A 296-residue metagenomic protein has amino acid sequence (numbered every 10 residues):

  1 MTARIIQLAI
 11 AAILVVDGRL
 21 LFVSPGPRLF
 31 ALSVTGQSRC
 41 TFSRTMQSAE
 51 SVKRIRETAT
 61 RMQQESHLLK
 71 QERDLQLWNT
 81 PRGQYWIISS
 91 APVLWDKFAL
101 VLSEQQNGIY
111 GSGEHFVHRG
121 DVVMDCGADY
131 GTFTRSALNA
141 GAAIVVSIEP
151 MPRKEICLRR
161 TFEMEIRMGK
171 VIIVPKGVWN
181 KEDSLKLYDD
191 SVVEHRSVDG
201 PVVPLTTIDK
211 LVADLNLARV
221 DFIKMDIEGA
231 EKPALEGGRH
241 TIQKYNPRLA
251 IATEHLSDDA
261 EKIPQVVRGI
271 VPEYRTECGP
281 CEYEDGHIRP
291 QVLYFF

Functional and structural regions predicted by a protein language model:
M1-F296: Phosphate/nucleotide-binding beta-alpha loop and adjacent structural elements of enzyme active sites
